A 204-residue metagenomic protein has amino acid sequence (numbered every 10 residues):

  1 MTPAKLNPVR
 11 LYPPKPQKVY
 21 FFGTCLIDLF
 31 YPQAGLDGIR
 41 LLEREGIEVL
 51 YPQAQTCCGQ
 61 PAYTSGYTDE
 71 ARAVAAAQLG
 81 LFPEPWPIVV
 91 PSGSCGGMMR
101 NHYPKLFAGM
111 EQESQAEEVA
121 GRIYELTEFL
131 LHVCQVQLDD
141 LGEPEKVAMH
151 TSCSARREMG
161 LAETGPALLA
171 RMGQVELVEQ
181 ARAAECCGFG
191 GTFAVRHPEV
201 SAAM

Functional and structural regions predicted by a protein language model:
M1-M204: Iron-sulfur cluster-binding electron-transfer modules in prokaryotic oxidoreductases
